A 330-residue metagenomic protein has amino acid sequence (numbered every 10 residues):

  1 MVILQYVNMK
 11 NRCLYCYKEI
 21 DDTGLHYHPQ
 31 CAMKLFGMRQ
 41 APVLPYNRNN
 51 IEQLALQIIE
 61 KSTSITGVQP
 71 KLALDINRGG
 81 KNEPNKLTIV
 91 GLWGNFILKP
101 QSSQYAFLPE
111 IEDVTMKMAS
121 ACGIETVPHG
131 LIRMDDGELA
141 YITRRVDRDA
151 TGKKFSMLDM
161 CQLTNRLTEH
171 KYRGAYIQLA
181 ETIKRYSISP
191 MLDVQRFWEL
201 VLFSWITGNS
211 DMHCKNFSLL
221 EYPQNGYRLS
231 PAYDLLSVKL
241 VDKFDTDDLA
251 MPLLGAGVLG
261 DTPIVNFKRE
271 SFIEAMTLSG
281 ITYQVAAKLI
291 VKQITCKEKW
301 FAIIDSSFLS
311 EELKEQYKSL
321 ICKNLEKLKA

Functional and structural regions predicted by a protein language model:
M1-C214, S218-A330: Anionic ligand-binding catalytic core segments
